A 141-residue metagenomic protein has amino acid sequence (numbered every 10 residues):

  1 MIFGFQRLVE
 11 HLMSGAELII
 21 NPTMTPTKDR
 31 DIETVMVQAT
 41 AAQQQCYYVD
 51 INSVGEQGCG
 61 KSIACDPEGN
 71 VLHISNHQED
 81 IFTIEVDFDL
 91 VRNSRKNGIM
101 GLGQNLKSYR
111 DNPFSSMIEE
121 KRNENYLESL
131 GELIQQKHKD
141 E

Functional and structural regions predicted by a protein language model:
F3-F82: CN hydrolase (nitrilase-like) catalytic-core segments centered on the catalytic cysteine and neighboring Lys/Glu
Y47, S53-E141: C-terminal beta-strand edge segments of enzyme domains
